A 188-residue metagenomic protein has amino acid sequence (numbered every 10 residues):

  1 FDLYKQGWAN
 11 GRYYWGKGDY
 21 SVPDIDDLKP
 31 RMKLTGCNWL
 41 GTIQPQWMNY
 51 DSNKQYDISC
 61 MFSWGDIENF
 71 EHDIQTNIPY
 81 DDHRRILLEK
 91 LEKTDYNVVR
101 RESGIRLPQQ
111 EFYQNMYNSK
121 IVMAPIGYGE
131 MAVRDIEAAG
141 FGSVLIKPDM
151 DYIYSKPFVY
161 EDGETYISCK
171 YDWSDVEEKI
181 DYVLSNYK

Functional and structural regions predicted by a protein language model:
F1-V133, I146-D162: Nucleotide-sugar donor-binding catalytic core of glycosyltransferases
Y117-N118, A138-G140: Flexible glycine/serine/alanine-rich "lid" or loop that lines and gates the nucleotide-sugar donor pocket in diverse
D135, A139, K147, E177: Functionally constrained cores in energy, signaling, and assembly domains
D135, D162-E164, K170: Solvent-exposed, flexible loop/coil residues
S143: A short helix->loop->beta-strand "cap" motif at the edges of active sites that frequently abuts
I167, D172-Y187: C-terminal "capping" alpha-helix adjacent to the active site of nucleotide-linked donor transferases in cell-envelope
